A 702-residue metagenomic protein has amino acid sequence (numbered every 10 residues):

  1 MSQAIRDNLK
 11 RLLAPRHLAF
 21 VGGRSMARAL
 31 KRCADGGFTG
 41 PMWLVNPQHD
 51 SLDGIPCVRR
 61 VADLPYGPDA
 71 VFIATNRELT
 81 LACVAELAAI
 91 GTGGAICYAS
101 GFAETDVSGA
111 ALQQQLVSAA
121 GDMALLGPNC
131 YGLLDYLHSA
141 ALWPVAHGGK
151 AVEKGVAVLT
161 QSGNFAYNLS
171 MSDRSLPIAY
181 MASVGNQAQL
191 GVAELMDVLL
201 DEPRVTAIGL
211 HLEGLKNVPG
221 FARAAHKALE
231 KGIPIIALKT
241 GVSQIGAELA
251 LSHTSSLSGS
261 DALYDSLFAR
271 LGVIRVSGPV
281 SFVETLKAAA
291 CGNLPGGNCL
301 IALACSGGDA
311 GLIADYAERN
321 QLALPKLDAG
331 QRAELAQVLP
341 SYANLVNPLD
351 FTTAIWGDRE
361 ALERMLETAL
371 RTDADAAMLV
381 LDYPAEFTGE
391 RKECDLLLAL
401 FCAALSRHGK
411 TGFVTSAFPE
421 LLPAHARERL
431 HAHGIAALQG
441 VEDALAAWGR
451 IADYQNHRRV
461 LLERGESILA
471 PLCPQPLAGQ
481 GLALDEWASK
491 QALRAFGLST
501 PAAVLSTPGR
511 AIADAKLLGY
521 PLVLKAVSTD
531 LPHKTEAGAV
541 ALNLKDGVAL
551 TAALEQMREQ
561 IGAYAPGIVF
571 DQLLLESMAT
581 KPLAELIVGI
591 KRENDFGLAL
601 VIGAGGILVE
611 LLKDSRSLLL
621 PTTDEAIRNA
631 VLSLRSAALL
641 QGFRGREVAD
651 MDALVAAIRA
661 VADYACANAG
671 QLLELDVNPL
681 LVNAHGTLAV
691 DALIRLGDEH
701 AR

Functional and structural regions predicted by a protein language model:
M1-R702: Catalytic-core regions of core metabolic enzymes, especially those transforming organic acids/acyl-group intermediates
